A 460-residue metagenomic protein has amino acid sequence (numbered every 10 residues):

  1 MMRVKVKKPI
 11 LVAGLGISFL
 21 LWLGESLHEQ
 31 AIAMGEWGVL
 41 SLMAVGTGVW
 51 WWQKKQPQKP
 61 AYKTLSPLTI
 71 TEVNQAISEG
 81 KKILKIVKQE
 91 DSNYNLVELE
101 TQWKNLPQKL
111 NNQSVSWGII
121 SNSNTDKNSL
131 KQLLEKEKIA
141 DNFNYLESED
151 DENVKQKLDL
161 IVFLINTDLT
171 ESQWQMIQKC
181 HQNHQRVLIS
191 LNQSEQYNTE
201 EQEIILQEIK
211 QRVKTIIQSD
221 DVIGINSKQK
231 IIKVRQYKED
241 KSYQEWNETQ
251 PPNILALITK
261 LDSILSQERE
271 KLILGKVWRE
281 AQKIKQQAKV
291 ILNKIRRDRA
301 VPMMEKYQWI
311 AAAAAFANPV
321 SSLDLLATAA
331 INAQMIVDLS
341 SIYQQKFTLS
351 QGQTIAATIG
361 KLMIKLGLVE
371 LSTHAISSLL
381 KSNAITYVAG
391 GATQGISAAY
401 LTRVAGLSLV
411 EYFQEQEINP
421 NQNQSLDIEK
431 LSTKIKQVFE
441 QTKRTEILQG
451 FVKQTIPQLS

Functional and structural regions predicted by a protein language model:
M2-D150, L407: Conserved G1/Walker A P-loop phosphate-binding module
V4-G14, L292-I331, A357-L366: Transmembrane alpha-helical segments and their cytosolic interface motifs in multi-pass membrane proteins
T71, E98, Y197-I273: Canonical P-loop GTPase G-domain recognition
N74-I120, Y243-A311: C-terminal-of-GTPase-core extension/linker across diverse P-loop GTPases
K155-W174, V187-Q202: Conserved Switch II/interswitch segment of TRAFAC-class P-loop GTPases
A327-I355, A398-E415: Membrane-interface alpha-helices
Q351, I355-N383: A structural-propensity feature for long, helix-poor, extended segments
L371, L380-S460: Charge-biased C-terminal accessory regions appended to nucleic-acid-, cytoskeletal NTPase
